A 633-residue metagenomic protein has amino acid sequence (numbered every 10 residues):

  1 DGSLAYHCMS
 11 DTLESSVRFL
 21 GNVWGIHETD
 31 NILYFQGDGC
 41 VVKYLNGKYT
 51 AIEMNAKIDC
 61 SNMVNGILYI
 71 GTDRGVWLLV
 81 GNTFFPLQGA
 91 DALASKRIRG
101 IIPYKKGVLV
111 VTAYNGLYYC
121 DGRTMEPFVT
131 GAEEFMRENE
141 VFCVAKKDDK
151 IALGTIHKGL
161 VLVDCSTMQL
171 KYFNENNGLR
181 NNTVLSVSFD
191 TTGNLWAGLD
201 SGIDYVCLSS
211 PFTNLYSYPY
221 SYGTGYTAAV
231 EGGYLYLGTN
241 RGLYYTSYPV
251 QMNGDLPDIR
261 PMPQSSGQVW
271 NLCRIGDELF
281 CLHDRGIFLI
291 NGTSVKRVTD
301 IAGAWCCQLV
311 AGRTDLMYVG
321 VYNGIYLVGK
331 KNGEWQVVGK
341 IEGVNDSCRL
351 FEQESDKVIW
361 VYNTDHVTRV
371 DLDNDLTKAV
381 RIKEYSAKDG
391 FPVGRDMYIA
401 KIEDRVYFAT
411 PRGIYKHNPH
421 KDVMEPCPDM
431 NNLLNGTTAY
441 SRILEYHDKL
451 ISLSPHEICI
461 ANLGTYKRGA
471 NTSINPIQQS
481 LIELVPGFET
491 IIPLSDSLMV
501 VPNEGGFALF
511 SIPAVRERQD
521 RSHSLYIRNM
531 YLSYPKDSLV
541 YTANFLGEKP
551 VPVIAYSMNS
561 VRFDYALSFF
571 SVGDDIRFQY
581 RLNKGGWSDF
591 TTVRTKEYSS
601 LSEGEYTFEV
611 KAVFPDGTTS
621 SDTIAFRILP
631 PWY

Functional and structural regions predicted by a protein language model:
D1-L4, D38-V42, D73-W77, Y114-L117 (+9 more regions): Loop/turn residues immediately N-terminal
L4-C8, V41-Y44, G75-L79, G116-C120 (+9 more regions): Short beta-strand segments and strand-loop junctions that repeat across beta-rich extracellular domains
C8-T12, Y44-K48, V80-T83, D121-T124 (+9 more regions): Short loop/turn segments that connect beta-strands within beta-propeller blades
E14, T50, F85-L87, E126-F128 (+4 more regions): A structural motif specific to WD40 beta-propellers
F19-L20, M54-K57, G89-R97, A132-E140 (+9 more regions): Residue-level "micro-hotspots" composed of small/polar
W24-H27, L33-C40, L45, A51-V80 (+6 more regions): Solenoidal tandem-repeat scaffolds enriched in leucines and small polar residues
H27-D30, M63-N65, P103-K106, A145-D149 (+8 more regions): Residue-level detector of Asp-centered blade-edge/turn motifs that repeat once per structural unit in beta-propeller
I32-F35, L68-I70, W77, V108-V110 (+9 more regions): Conserved beta-propeller blade signature
